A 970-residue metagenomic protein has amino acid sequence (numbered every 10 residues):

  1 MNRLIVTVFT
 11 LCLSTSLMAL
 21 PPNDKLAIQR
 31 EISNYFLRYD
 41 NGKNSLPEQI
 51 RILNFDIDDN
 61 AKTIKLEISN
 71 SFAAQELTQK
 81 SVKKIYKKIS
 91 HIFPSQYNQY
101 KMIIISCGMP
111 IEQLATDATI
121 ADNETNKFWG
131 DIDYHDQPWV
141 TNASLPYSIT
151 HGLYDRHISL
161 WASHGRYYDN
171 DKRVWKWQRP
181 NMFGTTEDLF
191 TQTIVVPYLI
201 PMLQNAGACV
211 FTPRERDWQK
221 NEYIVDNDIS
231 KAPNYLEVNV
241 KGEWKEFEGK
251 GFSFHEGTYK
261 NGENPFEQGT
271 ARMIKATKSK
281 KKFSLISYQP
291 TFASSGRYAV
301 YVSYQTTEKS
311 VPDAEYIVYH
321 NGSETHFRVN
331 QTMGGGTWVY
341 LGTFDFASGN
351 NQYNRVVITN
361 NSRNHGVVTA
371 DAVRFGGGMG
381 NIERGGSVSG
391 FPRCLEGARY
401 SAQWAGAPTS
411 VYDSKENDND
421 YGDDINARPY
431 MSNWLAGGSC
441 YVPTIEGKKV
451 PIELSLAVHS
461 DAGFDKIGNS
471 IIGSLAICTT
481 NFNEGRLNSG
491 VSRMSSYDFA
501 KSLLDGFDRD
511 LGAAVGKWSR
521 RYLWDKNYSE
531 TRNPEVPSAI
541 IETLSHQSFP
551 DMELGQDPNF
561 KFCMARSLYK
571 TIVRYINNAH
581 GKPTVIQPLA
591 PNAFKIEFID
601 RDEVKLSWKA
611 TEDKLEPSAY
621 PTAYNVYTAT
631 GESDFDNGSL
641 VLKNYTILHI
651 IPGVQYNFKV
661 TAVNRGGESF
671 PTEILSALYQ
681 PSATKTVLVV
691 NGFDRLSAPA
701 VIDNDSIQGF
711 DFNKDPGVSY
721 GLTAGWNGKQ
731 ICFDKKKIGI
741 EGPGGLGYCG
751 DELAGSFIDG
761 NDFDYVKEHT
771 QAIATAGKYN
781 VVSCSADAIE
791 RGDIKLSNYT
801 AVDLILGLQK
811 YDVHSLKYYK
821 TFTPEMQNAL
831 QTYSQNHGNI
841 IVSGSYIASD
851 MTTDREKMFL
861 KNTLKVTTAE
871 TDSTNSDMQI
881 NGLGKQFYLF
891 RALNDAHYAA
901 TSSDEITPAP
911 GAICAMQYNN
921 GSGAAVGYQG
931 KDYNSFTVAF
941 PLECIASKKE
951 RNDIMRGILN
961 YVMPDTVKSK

Functional and structural regions predicted by a protein language model:
E67-S69, A73-K176, A370-S387, F391 (+3 more regions): Non-catalytic propeptide/linker segments at domain boundaries
W161, L395-R493, W524-Q547: Active-site microenvironments of hydrolase-like enzyme catalytic domains
E187, I194-A206, R214, G385 (+3 more regions): Aromatic-Pro/Gly-enriched surface loop or interdomain linker that acts as a lid/target-recognition segment
P265, R355, N361, A372-G380 (+6 more regions): Active-site-adjacent mobile loop/cap segments within catalytic or ligand-binding domains
Y575-S618, P652, G666-K685: Pro/Thr/Ser/Gly-rich low-complexity, intrinsically disordered linker/stalk tracts
I647-E668: Beta-strand-rich modules
V687-F693, A700-F712, G792-T853, Q929 (+1 more regions): Short alpha-beta junction capping motif
L808-C914, K949-E950, I954: A glycine-rich, often tryptophan-bearing local segment used as a flexible ligand/cofactor-contacting loop or short
